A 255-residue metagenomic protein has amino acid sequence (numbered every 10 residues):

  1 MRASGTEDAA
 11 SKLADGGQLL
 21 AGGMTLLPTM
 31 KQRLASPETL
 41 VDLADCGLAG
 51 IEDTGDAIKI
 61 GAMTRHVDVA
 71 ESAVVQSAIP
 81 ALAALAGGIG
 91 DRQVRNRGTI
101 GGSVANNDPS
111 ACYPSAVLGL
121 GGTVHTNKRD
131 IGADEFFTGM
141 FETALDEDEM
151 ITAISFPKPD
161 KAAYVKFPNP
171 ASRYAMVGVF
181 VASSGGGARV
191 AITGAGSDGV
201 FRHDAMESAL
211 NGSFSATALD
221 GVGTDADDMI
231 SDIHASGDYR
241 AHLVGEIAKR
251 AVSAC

Functional and structural regions predicted by a protein language model:
M1-C255: C-terminal structural segment of proteins
